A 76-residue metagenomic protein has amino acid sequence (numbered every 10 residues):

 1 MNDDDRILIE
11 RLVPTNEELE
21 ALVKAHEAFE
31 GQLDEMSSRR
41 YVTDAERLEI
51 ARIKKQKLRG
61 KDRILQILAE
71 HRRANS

Functional and structural regions predicted by a protein language model:
M1-S76: Extended, charge-rich alpha-helical interface modules
